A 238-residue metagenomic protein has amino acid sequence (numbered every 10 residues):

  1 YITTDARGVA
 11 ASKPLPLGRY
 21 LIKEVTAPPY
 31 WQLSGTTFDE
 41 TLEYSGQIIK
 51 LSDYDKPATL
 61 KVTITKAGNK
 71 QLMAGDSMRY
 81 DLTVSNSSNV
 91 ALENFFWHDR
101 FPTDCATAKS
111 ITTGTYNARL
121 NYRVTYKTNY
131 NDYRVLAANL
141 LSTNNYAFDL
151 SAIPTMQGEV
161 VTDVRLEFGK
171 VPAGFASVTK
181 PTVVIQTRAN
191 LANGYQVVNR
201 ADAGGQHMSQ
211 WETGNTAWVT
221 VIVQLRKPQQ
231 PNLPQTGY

Functional and structural regions predicted by a protein language model:
Y1-Y238: Solvent-exposed loop/turn and edge beta-strand elements of beta-rich ligand-binding domains
